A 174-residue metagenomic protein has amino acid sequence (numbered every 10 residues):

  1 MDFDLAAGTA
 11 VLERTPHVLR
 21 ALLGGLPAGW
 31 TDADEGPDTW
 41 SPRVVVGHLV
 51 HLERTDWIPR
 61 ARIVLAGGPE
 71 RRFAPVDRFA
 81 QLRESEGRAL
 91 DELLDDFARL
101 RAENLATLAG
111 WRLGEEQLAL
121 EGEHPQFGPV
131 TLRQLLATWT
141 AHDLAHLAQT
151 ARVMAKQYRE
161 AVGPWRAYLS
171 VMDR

Functional and structural regions predicted by a protein language model:
M1-W30, L52-P59, I63: Alpha-helical bundle segments that constitute or directly flank the non-heme di-iron/ferroxidase center
F3, L26, W40, S85-R88 (+1 more regions): Short coil/turn linker and secondary-structure boundary residues
L5-G8, E35, E86, L90-L93 (+2 more regions): Alpha-helix initiation/capping motif
V11, V18, P27-W30, E35 (+5 more regions): Hydrophobic/basic alpha-helical segments enriched in Actinobacteria
T15, R20, R78-L120, V130 (+2 more regions): Acidic/histidine-rich alpha-helical segments that form the ligand environment of transition-metal centers
G24-D32, A109-L118, A155-R159: Surface-exposed helix-capping loop/turn segments at secondary-structure junctions
T31-V76, G122-R174: Short, contiguous alpha-helical
